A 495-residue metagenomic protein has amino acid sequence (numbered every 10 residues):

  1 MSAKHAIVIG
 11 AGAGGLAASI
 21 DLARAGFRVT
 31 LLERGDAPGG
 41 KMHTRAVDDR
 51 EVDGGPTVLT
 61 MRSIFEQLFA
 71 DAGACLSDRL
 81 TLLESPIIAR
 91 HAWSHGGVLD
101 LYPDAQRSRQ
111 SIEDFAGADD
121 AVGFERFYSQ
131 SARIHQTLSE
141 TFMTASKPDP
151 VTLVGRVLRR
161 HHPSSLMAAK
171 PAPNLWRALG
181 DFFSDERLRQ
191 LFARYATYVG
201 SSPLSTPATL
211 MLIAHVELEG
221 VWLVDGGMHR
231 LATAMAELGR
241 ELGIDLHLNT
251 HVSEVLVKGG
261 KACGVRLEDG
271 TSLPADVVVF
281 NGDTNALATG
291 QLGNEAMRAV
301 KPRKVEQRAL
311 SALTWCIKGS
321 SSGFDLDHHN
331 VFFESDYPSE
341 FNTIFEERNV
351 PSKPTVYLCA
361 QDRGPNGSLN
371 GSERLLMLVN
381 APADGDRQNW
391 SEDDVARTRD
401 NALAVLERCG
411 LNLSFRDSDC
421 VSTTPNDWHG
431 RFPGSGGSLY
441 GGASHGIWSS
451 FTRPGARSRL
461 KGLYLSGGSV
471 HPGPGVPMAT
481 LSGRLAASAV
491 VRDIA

Functional and structural regions predicted by a protein language model:
A3-S139: N-terminal glycine-rich phosphate/pyrophosphate-binding loop and immediately adjacent elements
P56, G468-V491: A conserved FAD-binding loop/helix module that cradles the flavin
S94-S205: Rossmann-like flavin
D185-V199, K353-Y357, N412-P472: A glycine-rich dinucleotide-binding beta-alpha-beta segment and adjacent secondary-structure elements that constitute
L212-A262: Helical element adjacent to the flavin cofactor pocket in flavoenzyme catalytic cores
L223, S253-L369: Mid-domain catalytic core of redox enzymes that form a hydrophobic substrate pocket/lid adjacent to a catalytic redox
V257, V491-A495: Active-site-proximal substrate-binding core of FAD-dependent oxidoreductases
S320-G430: C-terminal segments that line or cap access tunnels to active or ligand-binding sites in enzymes and enzyme-associated
